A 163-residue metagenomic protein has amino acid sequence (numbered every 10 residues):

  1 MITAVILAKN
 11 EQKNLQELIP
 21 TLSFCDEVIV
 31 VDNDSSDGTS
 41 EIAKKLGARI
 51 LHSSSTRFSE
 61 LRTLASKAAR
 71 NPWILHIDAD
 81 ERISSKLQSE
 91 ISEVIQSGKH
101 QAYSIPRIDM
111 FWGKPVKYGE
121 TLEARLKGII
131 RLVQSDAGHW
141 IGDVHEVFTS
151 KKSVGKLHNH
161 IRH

Functional and structural regions predicted by a protein language model:
M1-T3: Cell-envelope/extracellular polymer assembly enzymes that use nucleotide-activated donors
V5-F24: Short, well-formed alpha-helical segments that are part of the catalytic scaffolds of diverse glycosyltransferases
Q12, T21, D32-K44, D78: A conserved acidic beta->alpha catalytic loop
C25-D26, G47, A69-N71, K151: Short, well-ordered alpha-helix to beta-strand connector turns
I29, S40-A68: Conserved donor nucleotide-binding strand/loop of the catalytic core
V31, S53, L75-A79: Catalytic metal- and UDP-sugar-binding loop of GT-A-like glycosyltransferases, i.e., residues flanking the conserved
S35, T56-R57, E81: Alpha/beta-hydrolase active-site loop signature
S59-S66, P72-W73, I77, S84-H163: Catalytic-site signature of metal-activated, phosphate-bearing donor transferases, centered on the GT-A/GT-A-like
